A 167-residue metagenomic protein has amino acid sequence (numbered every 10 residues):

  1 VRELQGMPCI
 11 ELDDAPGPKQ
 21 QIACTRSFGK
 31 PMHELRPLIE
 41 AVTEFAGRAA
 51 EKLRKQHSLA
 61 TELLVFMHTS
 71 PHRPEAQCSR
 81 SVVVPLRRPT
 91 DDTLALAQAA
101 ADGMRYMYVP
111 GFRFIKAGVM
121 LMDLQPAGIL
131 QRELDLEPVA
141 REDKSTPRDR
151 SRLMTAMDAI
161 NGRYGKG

Functional and structural regions predicted by a protein language model:
V1-G111: DNA-contacting surface of Y-family translesion DNA polymerases
R80-S81, P85-G167: Acidic, metal-coordinating catalytic segment for phosphate/diphosphate chemistry, firing primarily on the Nudix
